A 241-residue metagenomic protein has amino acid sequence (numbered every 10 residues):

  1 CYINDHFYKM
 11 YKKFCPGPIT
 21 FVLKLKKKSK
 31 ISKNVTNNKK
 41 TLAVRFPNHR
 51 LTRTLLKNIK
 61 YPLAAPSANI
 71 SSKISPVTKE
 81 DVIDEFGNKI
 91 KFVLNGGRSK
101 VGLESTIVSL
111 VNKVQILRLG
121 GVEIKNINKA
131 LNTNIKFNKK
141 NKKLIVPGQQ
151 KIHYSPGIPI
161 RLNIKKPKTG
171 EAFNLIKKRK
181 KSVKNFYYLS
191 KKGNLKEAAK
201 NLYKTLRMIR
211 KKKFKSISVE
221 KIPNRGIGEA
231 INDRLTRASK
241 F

Functional and structural regions predicted by a protein language model:
C1-F241: Active-site-adjacent structural elements in enzyme catalytic cores
